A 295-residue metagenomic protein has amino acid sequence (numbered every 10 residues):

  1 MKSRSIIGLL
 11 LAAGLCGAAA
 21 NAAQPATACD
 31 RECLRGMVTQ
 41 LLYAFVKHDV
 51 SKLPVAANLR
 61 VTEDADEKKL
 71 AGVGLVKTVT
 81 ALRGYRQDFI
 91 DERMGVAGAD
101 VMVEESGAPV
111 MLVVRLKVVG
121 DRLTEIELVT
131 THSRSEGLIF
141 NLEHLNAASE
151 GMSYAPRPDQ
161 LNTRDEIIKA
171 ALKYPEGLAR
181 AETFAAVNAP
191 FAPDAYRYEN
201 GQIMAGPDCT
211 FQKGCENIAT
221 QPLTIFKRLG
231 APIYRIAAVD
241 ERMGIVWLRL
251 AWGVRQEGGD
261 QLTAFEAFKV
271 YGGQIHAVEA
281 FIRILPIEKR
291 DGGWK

Functional and structural regions predicted by a protein language model:
M1-L9: Bacterial N-terminal signal peptides that target proteins for export
G8-G17: Bacterial N-terminal signal peptides
N21-K295: C-terminal and inter-domain tail/linker signature
